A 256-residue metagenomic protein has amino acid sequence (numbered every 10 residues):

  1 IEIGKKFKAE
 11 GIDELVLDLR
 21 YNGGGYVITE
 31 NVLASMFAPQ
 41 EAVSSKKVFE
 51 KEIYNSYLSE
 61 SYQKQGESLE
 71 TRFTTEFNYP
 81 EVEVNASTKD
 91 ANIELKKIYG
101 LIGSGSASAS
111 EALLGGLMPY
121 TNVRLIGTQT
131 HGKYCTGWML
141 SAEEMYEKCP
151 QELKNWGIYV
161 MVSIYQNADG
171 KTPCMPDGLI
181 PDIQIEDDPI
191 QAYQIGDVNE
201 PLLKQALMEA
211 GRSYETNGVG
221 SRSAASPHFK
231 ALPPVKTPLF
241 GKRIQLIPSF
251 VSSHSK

Functional and structural regions predicted by a protein language model:
I1-E14, L19, G23-K256: C-terminal "post-core" interaction segments
